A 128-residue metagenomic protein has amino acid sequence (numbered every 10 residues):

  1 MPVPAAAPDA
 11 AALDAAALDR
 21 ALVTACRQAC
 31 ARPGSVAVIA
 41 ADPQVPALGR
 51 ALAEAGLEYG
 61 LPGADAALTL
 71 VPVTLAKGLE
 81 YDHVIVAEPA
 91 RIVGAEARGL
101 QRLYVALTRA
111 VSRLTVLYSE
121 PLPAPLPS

Functional and structural regions predicted by a protein language model:
P2-A16, R20-V23, R27-T115, S119-S128: Core RecA-like ATPase module of SF1/SF2 helicases and allied nucleic-acid translocases
